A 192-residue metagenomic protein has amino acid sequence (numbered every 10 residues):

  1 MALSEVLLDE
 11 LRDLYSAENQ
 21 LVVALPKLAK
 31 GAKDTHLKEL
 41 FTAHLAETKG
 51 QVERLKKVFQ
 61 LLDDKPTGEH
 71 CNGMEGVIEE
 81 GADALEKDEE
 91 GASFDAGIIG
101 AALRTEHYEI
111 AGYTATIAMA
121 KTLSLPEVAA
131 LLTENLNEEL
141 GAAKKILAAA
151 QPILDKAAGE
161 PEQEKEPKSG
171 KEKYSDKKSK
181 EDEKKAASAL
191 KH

Functional and structural regions predicted by a protein language model:
M1-H192: Amphipathic alpha-helical hairpins
